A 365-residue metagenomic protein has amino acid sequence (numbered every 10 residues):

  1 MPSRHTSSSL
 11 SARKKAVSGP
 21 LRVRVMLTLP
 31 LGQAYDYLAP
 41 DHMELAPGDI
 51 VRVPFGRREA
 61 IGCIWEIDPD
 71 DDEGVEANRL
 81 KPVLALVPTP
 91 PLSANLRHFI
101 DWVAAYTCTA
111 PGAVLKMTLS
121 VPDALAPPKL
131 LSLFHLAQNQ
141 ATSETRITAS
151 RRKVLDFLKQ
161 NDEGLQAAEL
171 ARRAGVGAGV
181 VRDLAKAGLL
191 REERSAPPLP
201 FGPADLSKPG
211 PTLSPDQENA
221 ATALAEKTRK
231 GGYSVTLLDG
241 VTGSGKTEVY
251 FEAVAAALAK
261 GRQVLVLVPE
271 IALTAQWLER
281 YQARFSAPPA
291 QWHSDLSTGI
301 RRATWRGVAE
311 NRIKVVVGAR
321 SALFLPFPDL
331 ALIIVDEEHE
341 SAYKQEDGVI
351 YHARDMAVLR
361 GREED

Functional and structural regions predicted by a protein language model:
M1-D365: Accessory, non-ATPase domains that flank or precede helicase/AAA+ motor cores in DNA-metabolism machines
